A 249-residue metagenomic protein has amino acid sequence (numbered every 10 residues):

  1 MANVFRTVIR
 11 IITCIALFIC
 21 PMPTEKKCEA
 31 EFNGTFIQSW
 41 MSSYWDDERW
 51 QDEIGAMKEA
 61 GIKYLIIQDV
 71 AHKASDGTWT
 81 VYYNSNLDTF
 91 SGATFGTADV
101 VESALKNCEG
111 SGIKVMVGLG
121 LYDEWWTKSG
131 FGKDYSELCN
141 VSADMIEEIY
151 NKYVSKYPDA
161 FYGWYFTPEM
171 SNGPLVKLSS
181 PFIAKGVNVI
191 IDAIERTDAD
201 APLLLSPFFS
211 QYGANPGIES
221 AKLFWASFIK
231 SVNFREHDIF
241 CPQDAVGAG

Functional and structural regions predicted by a protein language model:
M1-F5: N-terminal secretory signal peptides that target proteins for export/translocation
R6-C14: Sec-dependent signal peptide recognition, specifically the positively charged N-region followed immediately by
T13, L17-P21: Hydrophobic core
K27-G249: Glycan-processing catalytic domains of CAZymes
